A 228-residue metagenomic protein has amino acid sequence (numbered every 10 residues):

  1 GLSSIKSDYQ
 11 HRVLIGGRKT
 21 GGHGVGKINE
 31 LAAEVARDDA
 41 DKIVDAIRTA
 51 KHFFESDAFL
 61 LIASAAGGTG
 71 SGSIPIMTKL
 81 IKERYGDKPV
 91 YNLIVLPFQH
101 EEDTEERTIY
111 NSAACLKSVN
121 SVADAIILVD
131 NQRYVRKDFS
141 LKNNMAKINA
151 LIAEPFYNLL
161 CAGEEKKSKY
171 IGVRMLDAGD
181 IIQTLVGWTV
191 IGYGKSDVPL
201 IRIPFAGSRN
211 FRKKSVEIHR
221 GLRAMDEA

Functional and structural regions predicted by a protein language model:
G1-A228: Tubulin/FtsZ superfamily GTPase core signature
